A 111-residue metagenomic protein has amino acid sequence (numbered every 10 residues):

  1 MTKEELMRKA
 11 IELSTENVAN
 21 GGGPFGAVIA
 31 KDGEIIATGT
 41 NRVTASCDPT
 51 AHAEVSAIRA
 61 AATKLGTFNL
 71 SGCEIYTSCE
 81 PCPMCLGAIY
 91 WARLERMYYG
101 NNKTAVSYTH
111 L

Functional and structural regions predicted by a protein language model:
T2-A19: Short, basic/aromatic recognition patches
F25-A30: Short beta-strand scaffold segments in enzyme catalytic cores
I36-V43: Short beta->alpha transition motifs characteristic of CBS
A45-V55: A short, polar/charged loop-to-alpha-helix boundary motif
T67-C79: Immediate flanking context of iron-sulfur cluster ligation sites
S78-A92: Local cysteine-cluster metal-coordination motifs and their immediate loop/turn environment, predominantly Fe-S cluster
N101-N102: Short secondary-structure boundary segments
T109-H110: Conserved small/polar residues in nucleotide/adenosyl-binding loops
